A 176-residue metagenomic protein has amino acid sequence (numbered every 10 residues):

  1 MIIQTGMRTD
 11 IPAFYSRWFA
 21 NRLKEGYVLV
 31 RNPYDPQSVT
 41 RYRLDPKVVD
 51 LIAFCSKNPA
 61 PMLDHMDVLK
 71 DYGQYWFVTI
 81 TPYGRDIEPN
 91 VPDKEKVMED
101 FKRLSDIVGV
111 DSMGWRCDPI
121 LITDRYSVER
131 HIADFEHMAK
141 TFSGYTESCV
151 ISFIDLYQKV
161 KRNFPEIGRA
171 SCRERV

Functional and structural regions predicted by a protein language model:
M1-I87, K94-V110: Conserved Radical SAM active-site core
T5-T9, N90-V91, R125-V128, I132: Short, charged/polar micro-motifs that form catalytic or ligand-binding hotspots
K47-V49, T146, V176: A broad structural signal for short, well-ordered beta-strand segments within beta-sheet-rich domains
P59-A60, F77-N90, C117-D124, D155-K159: Conserved radical SAM core fold
P89-D93, E166-I167: Short glycine-enriched, charge-decorated loop/helix-capping segments at active-site entrances that position
K96-N163: Conserved C-terminal portion of the radical SAM core fold that forms the substrate/S-adenosylmethionine-binding
I167-V176: Residue-level detector of conserved catalytic or cofactor/ligand-binding positions in enzyme active sites
